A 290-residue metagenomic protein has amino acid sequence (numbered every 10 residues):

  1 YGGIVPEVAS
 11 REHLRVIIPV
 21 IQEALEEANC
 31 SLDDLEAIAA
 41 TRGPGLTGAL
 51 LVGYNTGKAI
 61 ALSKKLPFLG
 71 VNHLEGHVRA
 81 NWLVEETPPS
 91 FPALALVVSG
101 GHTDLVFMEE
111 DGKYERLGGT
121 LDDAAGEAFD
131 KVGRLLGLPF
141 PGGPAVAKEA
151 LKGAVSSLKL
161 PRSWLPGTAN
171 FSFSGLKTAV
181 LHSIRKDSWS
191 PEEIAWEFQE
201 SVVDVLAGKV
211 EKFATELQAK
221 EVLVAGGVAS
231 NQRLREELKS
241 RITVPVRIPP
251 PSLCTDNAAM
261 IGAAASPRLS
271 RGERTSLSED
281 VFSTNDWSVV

Functional and structural regions predicted by a protein language model:
Y1-P44, H73, H77: N-terminal beta-alpha supersecondary unit
S31, A147-V222, N231-R241, L269-G272 (+1 more regions): A contiguous, well-structured pocket-lining segment that forms one wall/lid of small-molecule binding clefts in soluble
T41-G43, I60, S99, L223-N231: Glycine-rich beta-strand-to-loop/alpha-helix junction loops that act as flexible
G70-V71, V222, L238-I261: Conserved phosphate-binding/catalytic loops in two-lobed NTP-binding clefts
V71-A93, A264: Conserved phosphate-binding catalytic cores of ATP/NTP-utilizing and phosphoryl-transfer enzymes
H77-R79, P249-V289: Glycine-rich phosphate-binding/hydrolytic loop that grips phosphoryl groups
A95-V97, T103-F107: Short beta-strand scaffold segments in enzyme catalytic cores
E110-K152, K177-T178, H182-S188: Glycine-rich phosphate-binding loop plus the immediately following alpha-helix
